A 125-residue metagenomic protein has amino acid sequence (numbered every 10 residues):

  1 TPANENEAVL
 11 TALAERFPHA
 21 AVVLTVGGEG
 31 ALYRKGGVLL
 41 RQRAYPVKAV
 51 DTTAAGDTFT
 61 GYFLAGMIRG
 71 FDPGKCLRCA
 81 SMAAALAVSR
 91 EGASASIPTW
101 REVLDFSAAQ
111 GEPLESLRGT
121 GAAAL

Functional and structural regions predicted by a protein language model:
T1: A short beta-strand/loop micro-motif in the catalytic core of glycosyltransferases that engages the nucleotide-sugar
N4-L125: Conserved phosphate-binding/catalytic region of the ribokinase-like
